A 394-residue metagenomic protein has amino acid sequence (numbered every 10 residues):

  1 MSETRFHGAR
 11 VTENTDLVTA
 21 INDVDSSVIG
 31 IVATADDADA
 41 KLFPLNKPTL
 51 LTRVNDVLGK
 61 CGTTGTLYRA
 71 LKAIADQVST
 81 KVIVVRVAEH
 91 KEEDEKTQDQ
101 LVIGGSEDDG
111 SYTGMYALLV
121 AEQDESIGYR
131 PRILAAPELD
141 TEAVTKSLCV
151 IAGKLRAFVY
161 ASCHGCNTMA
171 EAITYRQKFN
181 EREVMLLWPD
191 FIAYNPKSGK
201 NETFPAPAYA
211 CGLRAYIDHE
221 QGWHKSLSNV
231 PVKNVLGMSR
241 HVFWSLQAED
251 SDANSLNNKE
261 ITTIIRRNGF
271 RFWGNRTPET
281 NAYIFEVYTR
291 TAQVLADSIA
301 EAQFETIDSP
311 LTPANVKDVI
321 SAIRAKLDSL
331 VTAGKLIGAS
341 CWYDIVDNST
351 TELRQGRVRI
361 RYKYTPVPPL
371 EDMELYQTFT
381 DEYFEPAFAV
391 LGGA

Functional and structural regions predicted by a protein language model:
S2-E3, H7-L17, D23, V28-L45 (+5 more regions): A glycine- and small-residue-enriched flexible loop/hinge signal that marks low-structured segments
N46-L50, T66, Y376-D381: Short intrinsically disordered coil segments
T63-G114: A broadly used, surface-exposed interaction patch
S147-C149, C341-W342, E374-T378: Composition- and surface-driven signal marking solvent-exposed, interaction-prone regions in large proteins
S251-A253, N257-N258, S298, T306 (+5 more regions): Basic/polar low-complexity intrinsically disordered segments
F285-V346: Acidic, low-complexity glycine/serine/threonine-rich segments
D347-A394: C-terminal edge-of-domain segments
